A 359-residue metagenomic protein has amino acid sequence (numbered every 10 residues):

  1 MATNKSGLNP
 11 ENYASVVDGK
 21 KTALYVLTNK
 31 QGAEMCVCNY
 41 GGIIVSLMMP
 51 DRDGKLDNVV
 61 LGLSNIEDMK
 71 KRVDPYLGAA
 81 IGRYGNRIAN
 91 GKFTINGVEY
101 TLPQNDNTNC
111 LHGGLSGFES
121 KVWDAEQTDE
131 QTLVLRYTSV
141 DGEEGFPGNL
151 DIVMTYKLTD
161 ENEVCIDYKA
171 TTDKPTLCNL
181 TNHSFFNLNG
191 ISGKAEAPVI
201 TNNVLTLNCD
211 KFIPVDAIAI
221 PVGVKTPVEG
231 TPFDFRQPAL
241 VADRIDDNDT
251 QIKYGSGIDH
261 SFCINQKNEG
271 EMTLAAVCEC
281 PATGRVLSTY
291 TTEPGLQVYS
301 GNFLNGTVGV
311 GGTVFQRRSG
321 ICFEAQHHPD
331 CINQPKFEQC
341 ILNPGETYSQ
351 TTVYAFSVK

Functional and structural regions predicted by a protein language model:
A2-K359: An exposed, glycine/acidic-rich loop-and-rim segment of catalytic or binding clefts
